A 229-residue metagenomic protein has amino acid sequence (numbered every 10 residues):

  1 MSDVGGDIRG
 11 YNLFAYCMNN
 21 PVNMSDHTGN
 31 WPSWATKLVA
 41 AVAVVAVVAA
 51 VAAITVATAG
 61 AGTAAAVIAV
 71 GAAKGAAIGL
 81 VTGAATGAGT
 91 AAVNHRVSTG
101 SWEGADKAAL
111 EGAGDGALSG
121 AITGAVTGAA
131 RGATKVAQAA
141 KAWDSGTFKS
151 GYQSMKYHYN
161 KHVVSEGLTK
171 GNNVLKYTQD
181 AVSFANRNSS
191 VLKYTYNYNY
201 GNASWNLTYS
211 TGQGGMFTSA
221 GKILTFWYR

Functional and structural regions predicted by a protein language model:
M1-W34: Short turn/helix-capping motifs enriched in Asx and small/polar residues
S2-D3, H27-A137: Extended, hydrophobic alpha-helical membrane-active domains that insert into or remodel lipid bilayers
D7-R9, N199-Y200, T208-Y209, M216-S219: Extracellular/periplasmic catalytic domains that process cell-envelope and extracellular macromolecules
G87, A91, N206-Y209, T225-W227: Residue-level detection of beta-strand scaffold positions
V126, S210-G212: Glycine-centered tight beta-turn/hairpin loop motif at sheet-sheet or coil-to-beta transitions
A139-W205: Compact soluble domain cores
G212-R229: A short, surface-exposed interaction/processing loop segment used at functional sites
